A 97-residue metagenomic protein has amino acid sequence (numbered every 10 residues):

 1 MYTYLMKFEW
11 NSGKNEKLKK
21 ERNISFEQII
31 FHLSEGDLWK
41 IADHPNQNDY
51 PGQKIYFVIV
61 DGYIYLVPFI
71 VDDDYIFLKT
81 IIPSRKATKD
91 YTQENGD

Functional and structural regions predicted by a protein language model:
M1-D97: Ribonuclease/tRNase effector modules and their secretory precursors
